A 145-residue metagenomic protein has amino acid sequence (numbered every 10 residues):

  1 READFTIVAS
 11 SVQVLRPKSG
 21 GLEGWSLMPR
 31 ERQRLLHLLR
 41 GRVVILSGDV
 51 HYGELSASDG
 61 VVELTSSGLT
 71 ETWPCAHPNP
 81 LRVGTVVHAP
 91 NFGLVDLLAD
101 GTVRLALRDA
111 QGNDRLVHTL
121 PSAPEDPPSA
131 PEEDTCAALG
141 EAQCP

Functional and structural regions predicted by a protein language model:
R1-P145: Long, structured stretches of catalytic cores involved in phosphate-ester chemistry, encompassing
